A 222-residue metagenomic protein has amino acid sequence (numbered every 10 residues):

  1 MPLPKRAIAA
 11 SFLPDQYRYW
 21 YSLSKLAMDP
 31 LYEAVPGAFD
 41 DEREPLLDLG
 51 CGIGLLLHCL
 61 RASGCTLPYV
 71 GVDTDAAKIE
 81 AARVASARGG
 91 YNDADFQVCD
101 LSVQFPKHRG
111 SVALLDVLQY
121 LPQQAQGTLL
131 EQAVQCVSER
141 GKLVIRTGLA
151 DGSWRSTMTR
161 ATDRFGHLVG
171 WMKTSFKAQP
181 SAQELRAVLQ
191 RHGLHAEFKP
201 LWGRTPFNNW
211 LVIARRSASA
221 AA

Functional and structural regions predicted by a protein language model:
M1-E44, I53-F105, Q124-A125, V144-A222: Class I (Rossmann-like) S-adenosyl-L-methionine-dependent methyltransferase catalytic domain, capturing the SAM-binding
L49: Conserved beta-strand/loop positions that form the S-adenosyl-L-methionine
A113: A conserved beta-strand element that flanks and buttresses the S-adenosyl-L-methionine
D116-V117: Short catalytic micro-motifs in class I SAM-dependent methyltransferases
G127-E139: A short glycine-rich, Lys/Arg-flanked "PGG" loop and its adjoining helix->strand segment in the class I
